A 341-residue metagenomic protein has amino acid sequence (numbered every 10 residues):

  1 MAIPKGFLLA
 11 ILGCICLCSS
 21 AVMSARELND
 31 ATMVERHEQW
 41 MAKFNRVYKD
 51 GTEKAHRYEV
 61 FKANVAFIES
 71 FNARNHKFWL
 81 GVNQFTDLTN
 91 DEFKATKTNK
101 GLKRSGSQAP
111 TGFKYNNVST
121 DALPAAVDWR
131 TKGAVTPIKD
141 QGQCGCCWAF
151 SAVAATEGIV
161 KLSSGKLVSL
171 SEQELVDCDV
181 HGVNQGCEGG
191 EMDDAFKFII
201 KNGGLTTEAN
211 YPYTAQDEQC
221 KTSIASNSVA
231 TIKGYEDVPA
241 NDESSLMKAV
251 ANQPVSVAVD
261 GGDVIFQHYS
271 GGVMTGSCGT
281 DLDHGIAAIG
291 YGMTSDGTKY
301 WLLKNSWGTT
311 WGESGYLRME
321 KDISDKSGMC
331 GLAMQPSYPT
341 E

Functional and structural regions predicted by a protein language model:
A2-E341: Catalytic-core signature of thiol
